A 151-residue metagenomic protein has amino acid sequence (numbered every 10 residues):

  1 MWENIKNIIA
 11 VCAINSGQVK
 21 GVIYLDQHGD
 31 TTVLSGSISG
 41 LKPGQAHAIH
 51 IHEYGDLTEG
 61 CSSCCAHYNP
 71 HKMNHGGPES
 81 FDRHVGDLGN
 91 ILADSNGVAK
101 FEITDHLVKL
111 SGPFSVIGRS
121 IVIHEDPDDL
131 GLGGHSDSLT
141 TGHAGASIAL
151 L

Functional and structural regions predicted by a protein language model:
M1-L151: N-terminal leader/targeting pre-sequences
